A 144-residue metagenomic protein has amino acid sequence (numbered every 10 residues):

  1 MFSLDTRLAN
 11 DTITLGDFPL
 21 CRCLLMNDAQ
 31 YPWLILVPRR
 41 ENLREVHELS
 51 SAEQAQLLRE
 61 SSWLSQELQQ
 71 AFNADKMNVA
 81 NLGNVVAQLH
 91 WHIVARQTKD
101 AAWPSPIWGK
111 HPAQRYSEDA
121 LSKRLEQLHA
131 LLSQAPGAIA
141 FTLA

Functional and structural regions predicted by a protein language model:
M1-A144: HIT superfamily nucleotide-processing domains
